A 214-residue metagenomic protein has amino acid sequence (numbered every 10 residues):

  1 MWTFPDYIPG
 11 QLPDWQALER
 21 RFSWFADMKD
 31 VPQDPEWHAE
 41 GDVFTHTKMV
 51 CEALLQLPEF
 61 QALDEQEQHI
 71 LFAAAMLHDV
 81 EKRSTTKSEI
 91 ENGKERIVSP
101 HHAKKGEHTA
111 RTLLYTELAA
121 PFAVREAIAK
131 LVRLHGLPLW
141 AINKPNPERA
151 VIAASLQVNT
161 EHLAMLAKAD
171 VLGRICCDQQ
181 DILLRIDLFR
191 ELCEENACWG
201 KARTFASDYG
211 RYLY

Functional and structural regions predicted by a protein language model:
M1, Q61, Q157-A167, V171-Y214: Charged substrate- and nucleic-acid-binding regions of tRNA-handling and nucleotidyl-transfer enzymes, centered on
M1-I97: Acidic/His-rich, divalent-metal-binding segments that scaffold phosphate/diphosphate chemistry
T3, D14-D27, M49, A123 (+5 more regions): Exposed alpha-helical structural elements
D6-P9, L114, I142-P147, C198-Y212: Charged/polar, low-hydrophobicity segments characteristic of intrinsically disordered regions and flexible loops
Q33-A39, K48, L54-L55, K82 (+6 more regions): Generic local-structure boundary detector
F44, E95, R125, R133 (+5 more regions): A sequence-level detector of short, solvent-exposed, charge-rich linear segments
E59-C177: Divalent metal-dependent catalytic cores for phosphoryl transfer on phosphate-bearing substrates
